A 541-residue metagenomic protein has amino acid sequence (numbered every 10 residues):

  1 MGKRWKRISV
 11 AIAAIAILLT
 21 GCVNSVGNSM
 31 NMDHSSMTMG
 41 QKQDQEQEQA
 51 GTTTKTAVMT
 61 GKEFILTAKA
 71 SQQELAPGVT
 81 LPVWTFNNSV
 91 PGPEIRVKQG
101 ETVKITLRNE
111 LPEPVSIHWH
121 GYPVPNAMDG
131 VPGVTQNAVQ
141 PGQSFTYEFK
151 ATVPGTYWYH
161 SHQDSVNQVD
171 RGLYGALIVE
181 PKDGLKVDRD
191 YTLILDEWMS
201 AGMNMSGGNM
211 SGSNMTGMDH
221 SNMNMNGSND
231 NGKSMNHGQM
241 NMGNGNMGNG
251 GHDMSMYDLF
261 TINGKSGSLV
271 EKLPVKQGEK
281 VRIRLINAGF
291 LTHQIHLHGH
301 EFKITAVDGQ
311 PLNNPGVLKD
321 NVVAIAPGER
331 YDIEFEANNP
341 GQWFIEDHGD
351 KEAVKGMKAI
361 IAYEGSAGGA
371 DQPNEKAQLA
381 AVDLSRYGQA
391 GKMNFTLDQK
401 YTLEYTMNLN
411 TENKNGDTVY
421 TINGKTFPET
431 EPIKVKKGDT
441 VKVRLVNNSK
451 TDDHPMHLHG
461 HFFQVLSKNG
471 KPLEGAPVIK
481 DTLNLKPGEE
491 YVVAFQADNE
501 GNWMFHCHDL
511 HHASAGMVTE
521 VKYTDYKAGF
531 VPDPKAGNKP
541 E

Functional and structural regions predicted by a protein language model:
G2-I12: Bacterial N-terminal signal peptides that target proteins for export
I15-A16, S221: Residue-level signal for mature regions of secreted extracellular proteins and peptides
L18-G21: C-terminal motif of bacterial Sec signal peptides marking the signal peptidase cleavage site
V23-I65, V169, Y174-N204, S211 (+8 more regions): Extended terminal and domain-junction accessory segments
M32, T67-E180, T292-V323, W343-K355 (+5 more regions): Histidine- and aromatic-enriched segments that form or immediately flank copper-ligand environments
T102, E279-V281, D439-V441: Extended extracellular/luminal ectodomain segments enriched in beta-structured repeat modules
M128-V131, N137-P141, K150, L195 (+3 more regions): Histidine- and aromatic-rich segments of cupredoxin/plastocyanin-like copper-binding domains
T192-Q277, I286, N410-E412, G416-K425: Acidic-aromatic/histidine active-site loop/patch
